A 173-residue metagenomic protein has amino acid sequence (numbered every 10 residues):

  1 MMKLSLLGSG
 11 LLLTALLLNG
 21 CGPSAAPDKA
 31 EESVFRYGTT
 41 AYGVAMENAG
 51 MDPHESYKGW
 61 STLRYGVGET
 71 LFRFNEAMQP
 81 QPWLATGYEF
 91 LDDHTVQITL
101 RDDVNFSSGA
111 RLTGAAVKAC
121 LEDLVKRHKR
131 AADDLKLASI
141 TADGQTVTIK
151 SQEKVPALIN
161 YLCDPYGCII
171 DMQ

Functional and structural regions predicted by a protein language model:
M1-G8: Bacterial N-terminal signal peptides that target proteins for export
L18-G20: C-terminal motif of bacterial Sec signal peptides marking the signal peptidase cleavage site
G22-S24: Bacterial signal peptide processing site
A26-R36, D93: Immediate post-signal peptide segment of exported/extracytoplasmic ligand-binding proteins
G38-L91, E122: N-terminal lobe/hinge region of extracytoplasmic solute-binding protein
Y42-A45, M78, V104-N105, K154-A157: Solvent-exposed loop/turn segments at secondary-structure junctions within structured extracellular/periplasmic domains
T86-H128, T148: Aromatic- and charge-enriched surface segment that lines or borders ligand/interaction sites
E89, Q97, A132-Q173: Surface-exposed binding/hinge segments that line and control ligand-binding clefts or catalytic entry sites
